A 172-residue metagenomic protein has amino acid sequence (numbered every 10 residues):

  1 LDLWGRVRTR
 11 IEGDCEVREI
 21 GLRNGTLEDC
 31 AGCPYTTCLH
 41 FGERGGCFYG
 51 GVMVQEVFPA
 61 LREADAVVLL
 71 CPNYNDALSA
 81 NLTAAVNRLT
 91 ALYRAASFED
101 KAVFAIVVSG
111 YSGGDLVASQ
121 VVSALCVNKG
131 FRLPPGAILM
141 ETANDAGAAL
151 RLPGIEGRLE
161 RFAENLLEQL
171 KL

Functional and structural regions predicted by a protein language model:
L1-R94, P134, G147-L172: N-terminal beta1-alpha1-beta2 submodule of the flavodoxin-like/Rossmannoid cofactor-binding fold
C38, L82, R88-L89, S112-G113 (+3 more regions): Alpha-helix boundary/interfacial micro-motifs
F98-M140: Short, glycine-/small-residue-rich phosphate/pyrophosphate-handling segment
I138-A148: Short helix/strand-capping connector loops at secondary-structure junctions
